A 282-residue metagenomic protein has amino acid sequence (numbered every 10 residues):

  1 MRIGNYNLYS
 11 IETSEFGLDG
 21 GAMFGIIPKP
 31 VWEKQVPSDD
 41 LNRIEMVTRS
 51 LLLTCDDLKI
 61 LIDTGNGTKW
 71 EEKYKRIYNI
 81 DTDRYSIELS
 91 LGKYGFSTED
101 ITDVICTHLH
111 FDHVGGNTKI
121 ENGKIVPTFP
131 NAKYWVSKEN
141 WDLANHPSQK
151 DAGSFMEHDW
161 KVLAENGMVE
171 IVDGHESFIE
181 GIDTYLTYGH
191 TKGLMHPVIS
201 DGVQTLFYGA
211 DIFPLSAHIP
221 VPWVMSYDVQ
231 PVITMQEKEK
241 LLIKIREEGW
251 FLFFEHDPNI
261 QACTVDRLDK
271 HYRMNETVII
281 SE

Functional and structural regions predicted by a protein language model:
I3-N7, S14-K93, H196-D211: Conserved beta-strand hairpin/beta-sheet module of binuclear metal-dependent hydrolase folds, prominently
I26-P30, E72-Y74, Y78, I212-D228 (+1 more regions): Active-site gating loops and adjacent loop-to-helix segments of metal-dependent hydrolytic enzymes
I60-I62, I105, Y134, L206-Y208 (+1 more regions): Residue-level marker for buried hydrophobic side chains located in beta-strands that build the well-ordered beta-sheet
T68, D142-L143, P147-A152, H158-V162 (+3 more regions): Metallo-beta-lactamase
T82-F96, D100, K119, T128-L186 (+1 more regions): Metallo-beta-lactamase
I101-D112: Metallo-beta-lactamase
V114-K124, T264-R267: Metal-dependent catalytic neighborhoods of phosphoester/phosphodiester hydrolases
C263-E282: Short, basic/aromatic-enriched C-terminal tail that caps enzymatic domains
